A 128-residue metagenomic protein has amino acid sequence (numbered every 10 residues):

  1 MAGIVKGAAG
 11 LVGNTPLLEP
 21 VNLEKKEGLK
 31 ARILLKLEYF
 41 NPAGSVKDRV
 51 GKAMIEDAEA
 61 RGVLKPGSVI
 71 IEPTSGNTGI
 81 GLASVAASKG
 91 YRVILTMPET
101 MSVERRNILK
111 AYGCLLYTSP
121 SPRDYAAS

Functional and structural regions predicted by a protein language model:
M1-V63: Positively charged, low-complexity intrinsically disordered leader regions
P16, P42, P98, P120-P122: Proline-centered helix-kink/hinge sites
E59-P66, S84, K89: Phosphate-binding glycine-rich loop
S68-G76: Active-site nucleophile and cofactor-binding loops and adjacent substrate-binding regions of central metabolic enzymes
T78-S119: Active-site-proximal loop->helix
Y117-S128: Single conserved hydrophobic/aromatic residue that forms the stacking wall/gate of nucleotide- or nucleobase-binding
